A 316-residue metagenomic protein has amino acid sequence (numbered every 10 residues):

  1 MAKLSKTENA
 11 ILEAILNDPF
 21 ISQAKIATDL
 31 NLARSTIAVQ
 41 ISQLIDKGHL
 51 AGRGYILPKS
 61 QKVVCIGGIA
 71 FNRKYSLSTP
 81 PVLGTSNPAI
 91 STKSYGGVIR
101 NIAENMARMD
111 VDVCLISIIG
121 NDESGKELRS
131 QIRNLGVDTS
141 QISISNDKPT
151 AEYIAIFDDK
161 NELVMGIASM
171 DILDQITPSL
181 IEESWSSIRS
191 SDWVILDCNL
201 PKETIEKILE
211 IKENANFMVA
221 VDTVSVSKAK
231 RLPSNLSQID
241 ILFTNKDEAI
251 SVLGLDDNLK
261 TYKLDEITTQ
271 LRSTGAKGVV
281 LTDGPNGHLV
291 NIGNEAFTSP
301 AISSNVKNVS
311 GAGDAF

Functional and structural regions predicted by a protein language model:
K3-Q23, D29-S35, V39-P58, K260-F316: Conserved phosphate-binding/catalytic region of the ribokinase-like
S42, D46-P81: Positively charged, low-complexity intrinsically disordered leader regions
D46-H49, D174-S179, V221-S227: Short gly/ser/thr-rich secondary-structure transition/capping motifs
K59-S60, S78, L83-I90, R108-D192: Conserved N-terminal subdomain of the carbohydrate kinase-like
K62, R73, D192-W193, I241: Structural motif
A103-A107, V111, I250-G254, V306-F316: Short, small-residue alpha-helix embedded
D112-V113, T139-S140, V219, V279 (+1 more regions): Hydrophobic anchor at the start of a short beta-strand that flanks the dinucleotide cofactor-binding loop
W193-L264, N286-H288: Conserved beta-alpha-beta core of the PfkB/ribokinase-like small-molecule kinase fold
